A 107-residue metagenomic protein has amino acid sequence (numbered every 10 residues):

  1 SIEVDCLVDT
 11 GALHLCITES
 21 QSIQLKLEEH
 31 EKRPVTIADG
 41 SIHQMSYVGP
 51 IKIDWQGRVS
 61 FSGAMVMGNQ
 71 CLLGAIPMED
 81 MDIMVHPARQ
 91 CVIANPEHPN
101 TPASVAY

Functional and structural regions predicted by a protein language model:
S1-Y107: Pepsin/retropepsin-fold aspartyl endopeptidases
